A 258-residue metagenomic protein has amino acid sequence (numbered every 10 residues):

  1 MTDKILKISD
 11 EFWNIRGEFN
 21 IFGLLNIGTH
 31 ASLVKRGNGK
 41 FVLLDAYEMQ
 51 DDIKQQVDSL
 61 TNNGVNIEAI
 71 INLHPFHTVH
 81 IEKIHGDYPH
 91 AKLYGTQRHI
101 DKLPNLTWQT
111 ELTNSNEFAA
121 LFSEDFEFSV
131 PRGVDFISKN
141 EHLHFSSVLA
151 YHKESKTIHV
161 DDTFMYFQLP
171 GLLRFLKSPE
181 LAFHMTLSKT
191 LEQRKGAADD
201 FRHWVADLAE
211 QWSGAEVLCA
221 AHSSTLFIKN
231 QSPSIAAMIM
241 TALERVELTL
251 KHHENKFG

Functional and structural regions predicted by a protein language model:
M1-N38: Zn-dependent metallo-beta-lactamase
K4-W13, L43, E48-M49, H142-T249 (+1 more regions): Metallo-beta-lactamase
K7, R98-S147, A197-D207: Metallo-beta-lactamase
F19-G23, L43-M49, A69-L73, V134-N140 (+1 more regions): Short, flexible loop segments at the rims of nucleotide/cofactor-binding pockets, characterized by
G23-I27, A31-A69: Pre-active-site segment of Zn-dependent metallo-hydrolases
N38-K40, G64-I67, H90, E154-K156 (+1 more regions): A general structural motif
I53-L73, H77-V79, P170-L187: N-terminal/domain-start segments enriched in small and hydrophobic, helix-friendly residues, covering either
D58-F126, A237-R245: Active-site HxH/HxHxD metal-binding segment of metal-dependent hydrolases
